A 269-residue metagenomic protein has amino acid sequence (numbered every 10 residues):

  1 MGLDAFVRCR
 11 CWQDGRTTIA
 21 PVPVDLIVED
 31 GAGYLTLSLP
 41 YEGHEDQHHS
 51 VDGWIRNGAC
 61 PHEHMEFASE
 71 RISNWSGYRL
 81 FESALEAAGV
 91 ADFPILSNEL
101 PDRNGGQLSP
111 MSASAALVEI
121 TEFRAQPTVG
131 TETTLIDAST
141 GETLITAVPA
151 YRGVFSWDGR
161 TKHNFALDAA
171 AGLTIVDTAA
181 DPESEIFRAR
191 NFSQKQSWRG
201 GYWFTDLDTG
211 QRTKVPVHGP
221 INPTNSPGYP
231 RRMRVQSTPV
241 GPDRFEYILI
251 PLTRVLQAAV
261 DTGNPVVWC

Functional and structural regions predicted by a protein language model:
M1-R254, A258-C269: Acidic (Asp/Glu-rich) sequence patches and key acidic residues that form negatively charged surfaces used
